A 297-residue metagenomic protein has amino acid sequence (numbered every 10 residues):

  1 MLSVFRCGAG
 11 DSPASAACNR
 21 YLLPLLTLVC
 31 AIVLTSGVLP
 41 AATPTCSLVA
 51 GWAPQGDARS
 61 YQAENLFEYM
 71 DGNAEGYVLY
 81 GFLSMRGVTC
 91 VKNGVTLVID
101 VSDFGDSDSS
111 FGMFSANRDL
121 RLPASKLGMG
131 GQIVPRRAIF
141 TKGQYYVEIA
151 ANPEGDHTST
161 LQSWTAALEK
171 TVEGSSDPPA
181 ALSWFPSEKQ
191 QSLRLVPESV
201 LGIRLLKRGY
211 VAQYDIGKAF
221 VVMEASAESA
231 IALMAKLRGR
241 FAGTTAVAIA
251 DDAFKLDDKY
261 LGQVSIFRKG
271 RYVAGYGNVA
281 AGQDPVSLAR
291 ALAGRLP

Functional and structural regions predicted by a protein language model:
M1-P13: Intrinsic, low-complexity polybasic segments
P24-S36: Bacterial N-terminal signal peptides
P40-A41: Boundary at the C-terminal end of the N-terminal hydrophobic targeting segment
C46, G51-Y80, F104-G143, P179-V211 (+1 more regions): Short Gly/Thr-rich strand-loop-strand
L97-D100, Y145-N152, K218-V221, R271-V279: Short, well-ordered beta-strand elements
D103-L122, P153-G174, M223-V247, A280-P297: Extended intrinsically disordered, low-complexity coil regions enriched in Ser, Thr, Gly, Ala and often Pro
V147-I203: A surface/extracellular/periplasmic glyco- and lipid-processing/surface-interacting theme
